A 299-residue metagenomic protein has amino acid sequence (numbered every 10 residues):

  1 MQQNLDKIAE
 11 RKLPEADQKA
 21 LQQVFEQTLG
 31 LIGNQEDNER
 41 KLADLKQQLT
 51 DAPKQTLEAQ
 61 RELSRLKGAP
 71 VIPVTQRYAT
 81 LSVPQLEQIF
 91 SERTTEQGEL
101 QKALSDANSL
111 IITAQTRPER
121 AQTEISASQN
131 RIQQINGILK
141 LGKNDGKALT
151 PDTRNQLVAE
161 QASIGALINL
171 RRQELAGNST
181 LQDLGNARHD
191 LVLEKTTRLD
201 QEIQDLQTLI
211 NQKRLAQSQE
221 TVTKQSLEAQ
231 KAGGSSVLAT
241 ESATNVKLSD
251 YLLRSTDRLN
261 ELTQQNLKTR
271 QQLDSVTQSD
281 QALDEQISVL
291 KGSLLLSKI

Functional and structural regions predicted by a protein language model:
M1-I299: Flexible, low-complexity extramembrane segments of multi-pass membrane transporters/channels
